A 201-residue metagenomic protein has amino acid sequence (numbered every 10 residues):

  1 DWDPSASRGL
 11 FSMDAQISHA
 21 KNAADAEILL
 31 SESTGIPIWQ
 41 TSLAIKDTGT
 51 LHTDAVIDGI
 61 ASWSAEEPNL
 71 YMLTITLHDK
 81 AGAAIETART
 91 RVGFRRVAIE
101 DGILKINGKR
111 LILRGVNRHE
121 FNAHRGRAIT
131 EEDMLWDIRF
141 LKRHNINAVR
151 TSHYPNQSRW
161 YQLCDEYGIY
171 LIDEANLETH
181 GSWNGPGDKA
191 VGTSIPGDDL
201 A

Functional and structural regions predicted by a protein language model:
D1-L163, Y167-L171, A201: Secreted/periplasmic carbohydrate-active enzymes, especially glycoside hydrolases
R114-H119, R127, D173-A201: Aromatic- and acidic-residue-enriched carbohydrate-binding clefts of CAZyme catalytic domains
